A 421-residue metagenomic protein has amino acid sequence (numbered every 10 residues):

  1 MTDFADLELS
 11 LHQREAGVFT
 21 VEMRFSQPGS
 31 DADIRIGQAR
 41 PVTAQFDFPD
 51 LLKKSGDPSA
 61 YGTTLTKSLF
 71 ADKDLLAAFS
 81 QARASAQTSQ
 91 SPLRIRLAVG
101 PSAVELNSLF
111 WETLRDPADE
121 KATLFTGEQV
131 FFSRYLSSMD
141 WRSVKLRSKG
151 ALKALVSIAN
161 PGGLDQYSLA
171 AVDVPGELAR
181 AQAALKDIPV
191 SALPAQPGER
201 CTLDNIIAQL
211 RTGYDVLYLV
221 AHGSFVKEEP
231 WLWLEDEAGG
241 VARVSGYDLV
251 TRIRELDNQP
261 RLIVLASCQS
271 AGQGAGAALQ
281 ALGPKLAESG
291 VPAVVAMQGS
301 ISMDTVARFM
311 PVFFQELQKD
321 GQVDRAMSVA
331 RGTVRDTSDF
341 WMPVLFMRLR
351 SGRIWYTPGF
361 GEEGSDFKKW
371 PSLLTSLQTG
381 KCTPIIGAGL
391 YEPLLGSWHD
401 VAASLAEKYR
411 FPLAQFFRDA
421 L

Functional and structural regions predicted by a protein language model:
M1-E128, L146-S148: Non-catalytic, solvent-exposed interaction/assembly segments
T2-L7, L11-F46, R353-L421: Gly/serine-rich nucleotide phosphate-binding loop at the start of the catalytic core of nucleotide/ADP-ribose-handling
S85-L93, L146-L152, D257-Q259, S372-C382: Glycine-rich phosphate/diphosphate-binding loops that line cofactor/substrate pockets in enzymes
G100, L155-N160, I385-I386: Short hydrophobic segments within beta-strands
A122-W141, G239-N258, Q315-K368: Caspase-like cysteine protease fold
F131-L136, V216-V312: Catalytic cores of nucleophile-dependent amide-cleaving enzymes
R142-A238, L265: A domain-level signal for caspase-like cysteine endopeptidase catalytic cores and their zymogen-processing architecture
E199-G213, G246-E255, A275-G276, W370-T375: TIR-domain catalytic/interaction hotspot
